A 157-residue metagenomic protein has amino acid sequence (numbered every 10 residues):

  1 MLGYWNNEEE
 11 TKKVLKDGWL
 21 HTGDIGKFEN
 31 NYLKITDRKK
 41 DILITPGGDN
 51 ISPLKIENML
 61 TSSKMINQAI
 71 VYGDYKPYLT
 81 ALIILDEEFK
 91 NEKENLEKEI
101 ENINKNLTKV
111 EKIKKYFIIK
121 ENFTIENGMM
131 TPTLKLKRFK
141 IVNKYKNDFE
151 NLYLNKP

Functional and structural regions predicted by a protein language model:
L2-G3, E10, I25-K112, F117 (+1 more regions): AMP-binding/adenylate-forming catalytic core of the ANL superfamily
L15: Active-site-adjacent helix-turn-beta-strand microarchitecture at beta-sheet edges that either contains or buttresses
G18: A structured beta-alpha segment of the ubiquitous adenosine-cofactor-binding alpha/beta core
Y145-P157: Acidic/polar alpha-helix N-cap and adjacent early helical turns within long charge-rich amphipathic helices/linkers
